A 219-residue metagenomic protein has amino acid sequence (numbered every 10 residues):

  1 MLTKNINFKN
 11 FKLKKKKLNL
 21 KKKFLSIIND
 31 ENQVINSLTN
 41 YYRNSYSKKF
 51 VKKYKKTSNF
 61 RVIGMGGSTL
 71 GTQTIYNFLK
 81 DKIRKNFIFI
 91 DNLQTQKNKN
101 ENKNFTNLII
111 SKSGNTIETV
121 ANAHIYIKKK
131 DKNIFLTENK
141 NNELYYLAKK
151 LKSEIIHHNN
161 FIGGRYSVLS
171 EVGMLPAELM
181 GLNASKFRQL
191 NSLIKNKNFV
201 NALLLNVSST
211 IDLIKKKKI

Functional and structural regions predicted by a protein language model:
M1-Y46, V51: Extended, charge-enriched "interface" segments that sit outside catalytic cores
L2-K4, E31-V34, R84-N86, L151-K152 (+1 more regions): Generic structural motif recognizing short loop/turn segments at the entrances and edges of beta-strands
N10-L13, Q94-T95, S209, K215: Low-complexity, compositionally biased segments
L18-K23, N141-L144, I155-I156, A202-L205: Short, functional N-terminal and low-complexity linear motifs
N40-Y41, F50, L182-R188, N196-I219: Acidic catalytic cores of enzymes that act on phosphate-bearing nucleotides/polynucleotides
S47-S58, K99-N104, V207-K217: Glycine-rich phosphate/diphosphate-binding loops that line cofactor/substrate pockets in enzymes
K55-K197: Glycine-rich phosphate-binding loops that contact phosphosugars or nucleotide phosphates
